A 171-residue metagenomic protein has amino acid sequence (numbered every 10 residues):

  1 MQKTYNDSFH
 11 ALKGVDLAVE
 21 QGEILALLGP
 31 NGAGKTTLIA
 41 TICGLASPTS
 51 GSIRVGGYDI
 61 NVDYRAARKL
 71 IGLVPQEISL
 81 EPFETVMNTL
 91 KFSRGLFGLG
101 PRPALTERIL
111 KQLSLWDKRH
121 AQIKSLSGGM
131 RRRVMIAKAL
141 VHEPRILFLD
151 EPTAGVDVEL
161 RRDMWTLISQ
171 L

Functional and structural regions predicted by a protein language model:
P30-G34: Walker A (P-loop) phosphate-binding loop of ABC-type ATPase nucleotide-binding domains
C43: Helix-to-loop junction immediately C-terminal to a conserved catalytic motif
G51-V62, A66-A67: Conserved ABC transporter NBD signature motif
K91, G95-K118, S169: Conserved ABC ATPase "signature" region
E143: Conserved catalytic motifs of ABC-family nucleotide-binding domains
L147-D150: Catalytic Walker B motif of ABC-type/P-loop ATPase nucleotide-binding domains
